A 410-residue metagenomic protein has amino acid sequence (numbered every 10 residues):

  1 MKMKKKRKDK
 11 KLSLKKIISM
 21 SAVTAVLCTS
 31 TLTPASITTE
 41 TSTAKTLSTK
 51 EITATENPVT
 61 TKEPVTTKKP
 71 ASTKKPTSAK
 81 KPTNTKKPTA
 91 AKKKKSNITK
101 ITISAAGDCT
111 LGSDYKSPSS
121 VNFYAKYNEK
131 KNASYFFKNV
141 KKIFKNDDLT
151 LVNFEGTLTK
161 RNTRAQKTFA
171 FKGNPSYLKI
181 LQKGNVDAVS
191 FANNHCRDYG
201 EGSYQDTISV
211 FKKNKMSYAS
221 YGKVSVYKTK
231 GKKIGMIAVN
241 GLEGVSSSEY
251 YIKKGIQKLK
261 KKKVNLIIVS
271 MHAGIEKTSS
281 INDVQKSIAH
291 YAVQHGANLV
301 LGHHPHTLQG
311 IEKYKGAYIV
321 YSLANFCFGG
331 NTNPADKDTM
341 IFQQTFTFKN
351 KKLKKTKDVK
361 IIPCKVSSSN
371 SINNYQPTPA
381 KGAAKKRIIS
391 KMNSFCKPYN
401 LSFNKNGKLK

Functional and structural regions predicted by a protein language model:
M1-M3, T41-T43, T66: Acidic, serine/threonine-rich low-complexity intrinsically disordered regions
M1-S13: N-terminal Lys/Arg-rich, disordered targeting/topogenic segments
L12-S30: Sec-dependent N-terminal signal peptides
K16-I17, S36-T38, E51: Generic short N-terminal amphipathic or hydrophobic helices
T29-L47: Sec-dependent signal peptide cleavage junction
L47, E51-K95: Ser/Thr/Gly/Pro-rich low-complexity, disordered linker/stalk segments of secreted and cell-surface proteins
A91-K410: Acidic, metal/ion-coordinating pockets
